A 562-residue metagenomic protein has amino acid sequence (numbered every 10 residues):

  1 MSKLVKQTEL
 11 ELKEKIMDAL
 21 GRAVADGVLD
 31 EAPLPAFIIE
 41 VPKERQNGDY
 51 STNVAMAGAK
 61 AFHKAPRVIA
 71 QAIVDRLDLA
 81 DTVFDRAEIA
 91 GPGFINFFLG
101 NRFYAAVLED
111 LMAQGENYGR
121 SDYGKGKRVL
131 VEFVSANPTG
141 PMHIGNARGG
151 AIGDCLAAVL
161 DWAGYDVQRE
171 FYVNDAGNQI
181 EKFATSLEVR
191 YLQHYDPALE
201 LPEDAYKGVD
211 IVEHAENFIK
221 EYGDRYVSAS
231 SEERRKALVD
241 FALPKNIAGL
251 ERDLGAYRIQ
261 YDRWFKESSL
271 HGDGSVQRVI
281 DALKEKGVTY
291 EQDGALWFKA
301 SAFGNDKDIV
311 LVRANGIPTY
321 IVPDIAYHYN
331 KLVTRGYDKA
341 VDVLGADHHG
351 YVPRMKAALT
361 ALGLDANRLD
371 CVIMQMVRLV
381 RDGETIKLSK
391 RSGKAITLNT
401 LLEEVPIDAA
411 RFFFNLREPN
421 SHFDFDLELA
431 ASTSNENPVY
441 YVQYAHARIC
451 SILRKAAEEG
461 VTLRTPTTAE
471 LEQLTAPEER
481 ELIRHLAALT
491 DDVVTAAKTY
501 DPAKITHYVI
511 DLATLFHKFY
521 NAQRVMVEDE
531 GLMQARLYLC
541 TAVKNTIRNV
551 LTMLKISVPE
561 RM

Functional and structural regions predicted by a protein language model:
S2-A105, E116, R120-M562: Non-catalytic interaction-recognition regions
A106-L111: Short, charged, solvent-exposed linker or helix-capping segments at domain edges/interfaces that act as flexible hinges
